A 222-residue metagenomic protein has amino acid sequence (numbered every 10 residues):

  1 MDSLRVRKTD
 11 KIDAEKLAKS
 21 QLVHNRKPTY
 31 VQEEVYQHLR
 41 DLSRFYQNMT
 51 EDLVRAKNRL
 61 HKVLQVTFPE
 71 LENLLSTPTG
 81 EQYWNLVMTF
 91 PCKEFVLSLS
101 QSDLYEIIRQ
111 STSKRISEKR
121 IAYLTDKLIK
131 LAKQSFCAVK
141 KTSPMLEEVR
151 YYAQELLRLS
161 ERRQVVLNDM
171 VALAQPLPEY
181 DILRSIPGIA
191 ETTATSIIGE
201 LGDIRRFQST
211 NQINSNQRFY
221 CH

Functional and structural regions predicted by a protein language model:
M1-H222: A detector of single, family-specific signature residues that are central to catalytic or substrate-handling motifs
